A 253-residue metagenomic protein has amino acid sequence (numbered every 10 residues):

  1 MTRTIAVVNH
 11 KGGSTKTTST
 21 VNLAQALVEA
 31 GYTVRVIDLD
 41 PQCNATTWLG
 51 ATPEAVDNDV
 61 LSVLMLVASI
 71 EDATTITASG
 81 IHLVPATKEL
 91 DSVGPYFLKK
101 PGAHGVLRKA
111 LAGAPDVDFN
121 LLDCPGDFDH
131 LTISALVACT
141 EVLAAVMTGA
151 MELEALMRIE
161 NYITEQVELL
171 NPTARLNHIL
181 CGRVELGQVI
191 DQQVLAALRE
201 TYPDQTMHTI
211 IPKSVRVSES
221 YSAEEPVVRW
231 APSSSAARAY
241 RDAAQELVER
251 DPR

Functional and structural regions predicted by a protein language model:
M1-R253: P-loop NTP-binding core
